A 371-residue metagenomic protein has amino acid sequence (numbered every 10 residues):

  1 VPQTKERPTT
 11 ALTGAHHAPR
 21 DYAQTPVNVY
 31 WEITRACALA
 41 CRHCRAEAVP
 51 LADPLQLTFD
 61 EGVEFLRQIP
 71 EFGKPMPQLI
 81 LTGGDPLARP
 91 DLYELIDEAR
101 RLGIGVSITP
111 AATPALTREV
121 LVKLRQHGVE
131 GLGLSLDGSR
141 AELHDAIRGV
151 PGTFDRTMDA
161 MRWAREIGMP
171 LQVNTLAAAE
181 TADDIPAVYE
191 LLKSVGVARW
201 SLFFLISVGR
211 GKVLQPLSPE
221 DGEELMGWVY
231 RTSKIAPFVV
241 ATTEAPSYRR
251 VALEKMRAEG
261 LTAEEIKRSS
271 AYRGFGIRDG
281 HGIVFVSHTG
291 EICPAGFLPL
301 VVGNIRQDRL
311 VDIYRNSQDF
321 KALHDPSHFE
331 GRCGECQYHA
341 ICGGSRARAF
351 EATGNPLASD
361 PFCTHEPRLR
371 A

Functional and structural regions predicted by a protein language model:
V1-T10, A52, R125-H127, S135-D137 (+3 more regions): Radical SAM enzyme [4Fe-4S]-AdoMet core and its adjacent flexible, acidic and glycine-rich loops/tails across
P2-G131: Conserved alpha-helical substructure of the radical SAM core
T25, R35, R165, R278 (+1 more regions): Residue-level preference for beta-strand/loop junctions
A40, K74-P75, G128, G196-A198 (+2 more regions): Short loop/turn motifs at secondary-structure junctions
F59, V63, R89, A115-R118 (+4 more regions): Structural motif corresponding to alpha-helix initiation and N-cap regions
V120-K123, L191, E335: Well-formed, non-transmembrane alpha-helical positions, independent of function
A245-R370: Accessory C-terminal segments flanking Radical SAM cores
